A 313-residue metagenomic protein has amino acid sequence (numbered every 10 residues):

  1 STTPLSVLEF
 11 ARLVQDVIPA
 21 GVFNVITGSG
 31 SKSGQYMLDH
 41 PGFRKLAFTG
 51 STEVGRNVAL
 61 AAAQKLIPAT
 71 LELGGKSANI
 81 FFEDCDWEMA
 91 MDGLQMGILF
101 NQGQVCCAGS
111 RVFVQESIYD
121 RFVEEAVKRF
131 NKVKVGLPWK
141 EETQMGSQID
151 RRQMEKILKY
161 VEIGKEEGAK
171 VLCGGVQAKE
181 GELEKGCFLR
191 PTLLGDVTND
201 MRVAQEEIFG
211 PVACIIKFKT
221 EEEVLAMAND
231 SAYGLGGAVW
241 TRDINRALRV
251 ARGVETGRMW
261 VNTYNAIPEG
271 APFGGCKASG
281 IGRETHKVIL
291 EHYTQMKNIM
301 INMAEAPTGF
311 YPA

Functional and structural regions predicted by a protein language model:
S1-G21, R44, L66: Conserved small-residue-rich beta-alpha loop and adjacent elements that most often cradle the phosphate/pyrophosphate
S1-L13, I26-K32, F82-C85, K217-E221: ATP-dependent adenylate-forming carboxylate-activation enzymes
T2-L5, S31-K32, E53-V54, N245-R246 (+1 more regions): Short alpha-helical
L8-E9, L38, N57-A61, E125 (+2 more regions): Short amphipathic alpha-helical segments
R12, Q35, R56-L60, L248 (+1 more regions): Active-site phosphate/pyrophosphate- and oxyanion-stabilizing loops and adjacent acidic/basic residues in soluble
V17-I18, D39, K45, S51-T198 (+3 more regions): ALDH superfamily catalytic-core signature
V25-R44: A structured beta-alpha segment of the ubiquitous adenosine-cofactor-binding alpha/beta core
I80, K134, V161, E167 (+1 more regions): Conserved C-terminal structural/oligomerization subdomain of aldehyde/semialdehyde dehydrogenase
